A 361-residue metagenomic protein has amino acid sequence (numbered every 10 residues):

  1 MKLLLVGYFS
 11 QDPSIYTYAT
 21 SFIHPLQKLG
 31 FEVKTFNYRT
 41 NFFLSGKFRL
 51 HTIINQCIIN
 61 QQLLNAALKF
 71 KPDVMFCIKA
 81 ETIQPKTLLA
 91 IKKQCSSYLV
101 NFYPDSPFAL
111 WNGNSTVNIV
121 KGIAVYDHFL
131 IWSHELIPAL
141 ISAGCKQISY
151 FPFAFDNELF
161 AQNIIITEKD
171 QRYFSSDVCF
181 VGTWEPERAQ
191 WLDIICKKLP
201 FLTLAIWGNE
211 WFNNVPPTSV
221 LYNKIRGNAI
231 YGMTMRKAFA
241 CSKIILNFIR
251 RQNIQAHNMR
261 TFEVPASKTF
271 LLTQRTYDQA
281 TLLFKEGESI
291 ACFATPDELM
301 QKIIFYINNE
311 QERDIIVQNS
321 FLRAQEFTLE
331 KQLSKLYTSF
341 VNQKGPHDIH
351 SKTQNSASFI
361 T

Functional and structural regions predicted by a protein language model:
M1-F48, T52, Q56-A66, F70 (+4 more regions): Nucleotide-sugar donor-binding catalytic core of glycosyltransferases
L29, N308-V341: A charged, aromatic-enriched C-terminal amphipathic alpha-helix characteristic of glycosyltransferases across folds
F76: N-terminal Rossmann-like NAD(P) cofactor-binding module of classical short-chain dehydrogenase/reductase
A90-F102, V125: Charged, glycine-enriched surface loops/patches that mediate electrostatic binding to polyanionic ligands
V100-G113: A short, histidine- and acid-enriched strand-loop-helix "catalytic/donor-clamping" loop that lines the nucleotide-sugar
I290-P296, F305-E310: Conserved acidic donor-binding segment of nucleotide-sugar-dependent glycosyltransferases
L329-T361: C-terminal alpha-helical cap of glycosyltransferases
